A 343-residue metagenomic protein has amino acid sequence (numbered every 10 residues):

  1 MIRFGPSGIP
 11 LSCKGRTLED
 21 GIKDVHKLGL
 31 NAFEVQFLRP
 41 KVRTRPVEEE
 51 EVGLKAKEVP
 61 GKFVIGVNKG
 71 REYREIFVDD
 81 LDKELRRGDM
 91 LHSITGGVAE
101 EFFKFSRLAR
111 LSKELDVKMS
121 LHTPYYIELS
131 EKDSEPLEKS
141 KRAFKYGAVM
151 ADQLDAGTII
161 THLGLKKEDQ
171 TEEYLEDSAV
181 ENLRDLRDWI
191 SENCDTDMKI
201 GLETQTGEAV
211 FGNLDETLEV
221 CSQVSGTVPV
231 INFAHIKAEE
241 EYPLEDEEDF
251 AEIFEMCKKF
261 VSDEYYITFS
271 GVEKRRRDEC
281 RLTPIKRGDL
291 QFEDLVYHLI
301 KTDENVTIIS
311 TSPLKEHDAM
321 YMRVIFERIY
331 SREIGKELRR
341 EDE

Functional and structural regions predicted by a protein language model:
M1-L121, S134-K141, Y146, V228 (+1 more regions): N-terminal pre-domain/capping segments
I2-G8, N31-V35, M119-T123, I159-T161 (+4 more regions): Hydrophobic faces of well-ordered beta-strands that scaffold small-molecule active sites in alpha/beta enzyme cores
S7-C13, Q36-P40, P124-E128, G164-K166 (+4 more regions): Active-site beta-loop-alpha junctions enriched in small/polar residues
S12-K14, F211-L214, V230, H235-N305: Gly/Pro-rich active-site loop or hairpin
E19, V98-F102, S134-K145, E173-E181 (+4 more regions): Non-membrane alpha-helical structural segments and their capping/turn regions in soluble enzymes
E48-E49, E316-G335: C-terminal helical cap(s) of enzyme catalytic domains, especially alpha/beta-barrels
T95-L121, A179-N193, Q223-V224, M256-C257 (+1 more regions): Alpha-helix-loop-beta-strand connector modules within alpha/beta enzyme cores
K113-E114, P124-I231: Active-site acidic/histidine proton-transfer and metal-coordination neighborhood in alpha/beta enzyme cores
